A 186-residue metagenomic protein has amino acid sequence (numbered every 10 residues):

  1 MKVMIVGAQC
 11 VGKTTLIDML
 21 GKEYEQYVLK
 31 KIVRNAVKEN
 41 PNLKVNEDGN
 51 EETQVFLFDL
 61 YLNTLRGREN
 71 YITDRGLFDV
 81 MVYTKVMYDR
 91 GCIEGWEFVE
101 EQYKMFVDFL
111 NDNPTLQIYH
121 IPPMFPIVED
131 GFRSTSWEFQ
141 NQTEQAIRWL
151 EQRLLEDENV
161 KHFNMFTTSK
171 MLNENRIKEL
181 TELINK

Functional and structural regions predicted by a protein language model:
M1-K2: Pre-Walker A (Motif I) flank of P-loop NTPase domains
I5: Hydrophobic anchor at the beta1->P-loop junction of P-loop NTPases
Q9: The conserved Walker
K13: Conserved lysine of the Walker
D18-N63: Conserved substrate/cofactor phosphate-moiety recognition/catalytic segment in nucleotide-dependent phosphotransferases
Q54-Y71, E101-T115: Short amphipathic alpha-helices and their capping/turn segments at secondary-structure boundaries
L60-F98: A basic- and aromatic-enriched beta-loop-alpha substructure that forms the phosphate/nucleotide- and DNA/RNA-contacting
Y83, M87-M171: A glycine- and Lys/Arg-enriched "phosphate-lid" helix/loop adjacent to the NTP-binding pocket of small-molecule kinases
